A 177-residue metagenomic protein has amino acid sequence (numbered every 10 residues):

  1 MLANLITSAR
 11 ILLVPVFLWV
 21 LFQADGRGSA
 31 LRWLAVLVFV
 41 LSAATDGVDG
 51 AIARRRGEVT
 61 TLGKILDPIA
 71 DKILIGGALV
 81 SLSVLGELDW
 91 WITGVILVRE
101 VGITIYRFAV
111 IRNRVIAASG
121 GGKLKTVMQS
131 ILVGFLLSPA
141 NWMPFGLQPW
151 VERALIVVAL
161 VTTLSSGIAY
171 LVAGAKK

Functional and structural regions predicted by a protein language model:
M1-K177: Alpha-helical transmembrane bundles and membrane-interface segments of multipass inner-membrane proteins
